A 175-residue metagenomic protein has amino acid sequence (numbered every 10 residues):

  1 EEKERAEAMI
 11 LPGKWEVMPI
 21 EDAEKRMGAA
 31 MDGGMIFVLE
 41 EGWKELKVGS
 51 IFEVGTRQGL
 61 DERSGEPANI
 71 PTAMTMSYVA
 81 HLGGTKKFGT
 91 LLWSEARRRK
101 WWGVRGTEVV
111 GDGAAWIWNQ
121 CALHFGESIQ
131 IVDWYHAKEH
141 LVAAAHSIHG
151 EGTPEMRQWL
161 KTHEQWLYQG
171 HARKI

Functional and structural regions predicted by a protein language model:
E1-I175: Catalytic center-proximal scaffold of phosphoryl-transfer enzymes
